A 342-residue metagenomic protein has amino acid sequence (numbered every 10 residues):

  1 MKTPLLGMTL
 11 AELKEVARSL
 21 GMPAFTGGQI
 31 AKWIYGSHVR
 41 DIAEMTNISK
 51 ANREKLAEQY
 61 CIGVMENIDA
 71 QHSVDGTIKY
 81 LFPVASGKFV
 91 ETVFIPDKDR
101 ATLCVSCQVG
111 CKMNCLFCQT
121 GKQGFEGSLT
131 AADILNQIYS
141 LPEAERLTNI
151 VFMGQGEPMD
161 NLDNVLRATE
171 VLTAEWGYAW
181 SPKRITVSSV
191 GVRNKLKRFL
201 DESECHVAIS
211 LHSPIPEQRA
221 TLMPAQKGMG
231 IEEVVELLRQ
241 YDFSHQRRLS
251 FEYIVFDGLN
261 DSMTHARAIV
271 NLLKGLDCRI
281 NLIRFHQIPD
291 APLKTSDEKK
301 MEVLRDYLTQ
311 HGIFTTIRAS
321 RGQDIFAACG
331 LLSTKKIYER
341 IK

Functional and structural regions predicted by a protein language model:
M1-V90, R239-R247, V255-K342: Auxiliary Fe-S-binding modules of radical SAM enzymes
S73, S106-C107, S188, S210: Short linear Ser/Thr-Pro motifs
I78, V90, A101-V105, M113 (+1 more regions): Generic beta-strand structural signal
S86-I95, D99-R100: P-loop NTP-binding catalytic core
P96-D133: Canonical Radical SAM [4Fe-4S] cluster-binding loop centered on the CxxxCxxC motif and its immediate flanking residues
A132, N136-A144: Ferredoxin-type iron-sulfur electron-transfer modules in oxidoreductases and energy-metabolism complexes
P142-N149, G154-R318: Conserved AdoMet/S-adenosylmethionine-binding subsite of the radical SAM
